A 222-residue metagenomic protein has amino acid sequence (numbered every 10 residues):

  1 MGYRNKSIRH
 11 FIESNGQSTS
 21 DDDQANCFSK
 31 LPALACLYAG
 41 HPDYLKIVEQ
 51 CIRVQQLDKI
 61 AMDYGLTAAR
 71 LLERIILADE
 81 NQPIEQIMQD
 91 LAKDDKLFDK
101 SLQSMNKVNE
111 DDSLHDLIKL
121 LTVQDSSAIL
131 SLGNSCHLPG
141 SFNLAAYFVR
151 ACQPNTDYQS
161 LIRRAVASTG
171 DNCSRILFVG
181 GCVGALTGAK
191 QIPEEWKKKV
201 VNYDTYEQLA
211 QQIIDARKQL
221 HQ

Functional and structural regions predicted by a protein language model:
M1-Q222: Structured, active/binding-site neighborhoods that engage oxygen-rich ligands
